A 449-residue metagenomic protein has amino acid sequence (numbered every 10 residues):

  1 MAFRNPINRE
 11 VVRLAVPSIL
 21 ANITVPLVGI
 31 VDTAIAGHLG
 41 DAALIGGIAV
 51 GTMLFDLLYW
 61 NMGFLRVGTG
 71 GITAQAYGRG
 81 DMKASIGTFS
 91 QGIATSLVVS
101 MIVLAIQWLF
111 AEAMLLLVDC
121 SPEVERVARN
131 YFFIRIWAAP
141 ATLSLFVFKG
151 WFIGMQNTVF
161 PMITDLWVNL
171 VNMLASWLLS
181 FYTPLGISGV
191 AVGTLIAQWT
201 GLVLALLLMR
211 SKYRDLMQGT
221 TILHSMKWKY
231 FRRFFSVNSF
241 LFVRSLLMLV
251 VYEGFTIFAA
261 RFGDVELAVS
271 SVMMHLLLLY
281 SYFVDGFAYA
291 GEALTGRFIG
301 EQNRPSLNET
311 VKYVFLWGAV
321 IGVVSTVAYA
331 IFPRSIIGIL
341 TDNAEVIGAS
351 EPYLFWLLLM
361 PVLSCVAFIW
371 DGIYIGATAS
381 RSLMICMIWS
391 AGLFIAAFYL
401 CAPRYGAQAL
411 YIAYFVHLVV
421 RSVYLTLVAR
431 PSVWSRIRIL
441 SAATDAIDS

Functional and structural regions predicted by a protein language model:
M1-A15, T73-P140, Y182-F242, T295-M360 (+1 more regions): Short alpha-helical transmembrane segments in multi-pass integral membrane proteins
R9, T24-V25, M62, V103 (+8 more regions): Alpha-helical transmembrane segments of multi-pass membrane transport proteins
R13-D32, I134, L145, V168 (+4 more regions): Transmembrane helical elements of multi-pass membrane transporters/channels
S18, N22, A34, G71 (+15 more regions): Transmembrane alpha-helix boundary and packing residues in multipass membrane permease domains and related
L27-G46, L115-P122, A175-L185, L246-L279 (+3 more regions): Helix-terminus/linker motif at the lipid-water interface of multi-pass membrane proteins
A36-D56, E123-V127, I187-S188, K229-V237 (+5 more regions): Interfacial/gating helices of multi-pass transporter permease domains
I45-A105, T142-P161, V269-V327, I331 (+2 more regions): Small-residue-rich hydrophobic transmembrane alpha-helices
I134-I153, P161-N172, V190-A205, D285-A288 (+3 more regions): Short runs within selected transmembrane alpha-helices of multi-pass transporters and secretion channels
